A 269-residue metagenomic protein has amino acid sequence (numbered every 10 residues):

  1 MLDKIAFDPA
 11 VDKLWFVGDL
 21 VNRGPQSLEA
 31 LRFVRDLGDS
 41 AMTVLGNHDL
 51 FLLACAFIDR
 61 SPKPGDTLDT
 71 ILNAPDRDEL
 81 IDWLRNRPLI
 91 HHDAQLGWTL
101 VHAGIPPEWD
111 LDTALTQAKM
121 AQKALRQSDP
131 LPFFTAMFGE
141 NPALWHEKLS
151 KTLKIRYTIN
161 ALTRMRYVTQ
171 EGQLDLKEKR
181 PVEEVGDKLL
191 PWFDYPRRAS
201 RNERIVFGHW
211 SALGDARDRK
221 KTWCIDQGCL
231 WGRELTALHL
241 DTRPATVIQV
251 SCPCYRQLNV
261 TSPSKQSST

Functional and structural regions predicted by a protein language model:
M1-F33, L37: N-terminal active-site segment of His-dependent metallophosphoesterases
L2-D3, L28-E29, C55-F57, D112-T113 (+2 more regions): Short amphipathic alpha-helical segments
K13, S40, L96, E203 (+1 more regions): Conserved catalytic motifs of the protein kinase core domain
K13-G18, S61-L72, L174-P181: Short, basic, glycine/proline-bearing loop/turn elements
L14-G18, T43-G46, V101, I205-G208 (+1 more regions): Active-site neighborhood of phospho(di)ester-bond hydrolases with catalytic His/Asp-centered motifs
N22-P25, H48-A54, E108, H209-A216 (+1 more regions): Active-site environment of divalent metal-dependent phosphoester hydrolases
L28-L31, D36-L153: Active-site neighborhood of divalent metal-dependent phosphoester bond hydrolases
L115-T269: Acidic, His/Gly-rich catalytic cores of divalent-metal-dependent hydrolytic chemistry
